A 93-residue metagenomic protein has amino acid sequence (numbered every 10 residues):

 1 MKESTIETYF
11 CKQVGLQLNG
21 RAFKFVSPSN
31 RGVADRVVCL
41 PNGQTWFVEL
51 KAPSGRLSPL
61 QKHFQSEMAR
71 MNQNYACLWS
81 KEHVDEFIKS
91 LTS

Functional and structural regions predicted by a protein language model:
M1-S93: Catalytic phosphate/metal-binding cores of nucleic-acid and nucleotide-processing enzymes, i.e., regions that mediate
